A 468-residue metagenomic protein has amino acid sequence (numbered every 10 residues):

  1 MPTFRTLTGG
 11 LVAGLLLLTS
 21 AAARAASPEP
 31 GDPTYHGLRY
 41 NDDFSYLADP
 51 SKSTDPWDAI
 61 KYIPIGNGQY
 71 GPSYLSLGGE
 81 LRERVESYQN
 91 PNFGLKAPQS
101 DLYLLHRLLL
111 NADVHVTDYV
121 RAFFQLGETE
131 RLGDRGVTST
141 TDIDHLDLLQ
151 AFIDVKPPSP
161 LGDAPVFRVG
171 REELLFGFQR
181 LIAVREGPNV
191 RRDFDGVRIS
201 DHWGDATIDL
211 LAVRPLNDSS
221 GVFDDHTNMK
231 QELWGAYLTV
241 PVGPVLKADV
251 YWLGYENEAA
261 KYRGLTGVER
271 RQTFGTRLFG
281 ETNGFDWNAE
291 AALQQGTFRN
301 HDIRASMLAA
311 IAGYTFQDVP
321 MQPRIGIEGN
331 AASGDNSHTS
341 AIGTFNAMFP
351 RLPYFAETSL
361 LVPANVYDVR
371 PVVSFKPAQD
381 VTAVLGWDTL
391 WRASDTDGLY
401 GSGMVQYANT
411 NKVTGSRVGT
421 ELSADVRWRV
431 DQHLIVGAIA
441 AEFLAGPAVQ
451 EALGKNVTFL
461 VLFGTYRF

Functional and structural regions predicted by a protein language model:
P2-S100, N111, T117, Q125 (+5 more regions): N-terminal periplasmic/intermembrane-space "pro-region" immediately following the signal or transit peptide
A26-S27, S53, D58-L77, D113 (+9 more regions): Short loop/turn motifs that connect adjacent beta-strands in outer-membrane beta-barrel proteins
P30-T54, R263-G264, H301-K412: Extracellular/periplasmic loop regions
L81-Q89, L126-L132, R171-L175, W203-D205 (+8 more regions): Transmembrane beta-strands of outer-membrane beta-barrel pores
E86-H106, V114-P165, R180-V184, G221 (+5 more regions): Surface-exposed loop and membrane-interface regions of Gram-negative outer-membrane beta-barrel proteins
L161-F167, R180-H338, K376, T396 (+2 more regions): Signature for the C-terminal beta-barrel architecture of outer-membrane proteins
P371, L385, G419-R429, L434-A441 (+1 more regions): Conserved C-terminal beta-signal and adjacent last beta-strands/turns of outer-membrane beta-barrel proteins
D431-L462, R467: Predominantly the C-terminal beta-signal and adjacent terminal strand-loop region of outer-membrane beta-barrel
